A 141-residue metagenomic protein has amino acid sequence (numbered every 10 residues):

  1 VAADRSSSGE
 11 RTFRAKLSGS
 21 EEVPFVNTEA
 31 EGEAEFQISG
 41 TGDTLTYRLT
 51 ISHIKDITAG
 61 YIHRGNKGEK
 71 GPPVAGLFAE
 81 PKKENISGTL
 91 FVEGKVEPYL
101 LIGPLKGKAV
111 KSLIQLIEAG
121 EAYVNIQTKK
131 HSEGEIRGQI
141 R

Functional and structural regions predicted by a protein language model:
V1-R141: N-terminal leader/targeting pre-sequences
